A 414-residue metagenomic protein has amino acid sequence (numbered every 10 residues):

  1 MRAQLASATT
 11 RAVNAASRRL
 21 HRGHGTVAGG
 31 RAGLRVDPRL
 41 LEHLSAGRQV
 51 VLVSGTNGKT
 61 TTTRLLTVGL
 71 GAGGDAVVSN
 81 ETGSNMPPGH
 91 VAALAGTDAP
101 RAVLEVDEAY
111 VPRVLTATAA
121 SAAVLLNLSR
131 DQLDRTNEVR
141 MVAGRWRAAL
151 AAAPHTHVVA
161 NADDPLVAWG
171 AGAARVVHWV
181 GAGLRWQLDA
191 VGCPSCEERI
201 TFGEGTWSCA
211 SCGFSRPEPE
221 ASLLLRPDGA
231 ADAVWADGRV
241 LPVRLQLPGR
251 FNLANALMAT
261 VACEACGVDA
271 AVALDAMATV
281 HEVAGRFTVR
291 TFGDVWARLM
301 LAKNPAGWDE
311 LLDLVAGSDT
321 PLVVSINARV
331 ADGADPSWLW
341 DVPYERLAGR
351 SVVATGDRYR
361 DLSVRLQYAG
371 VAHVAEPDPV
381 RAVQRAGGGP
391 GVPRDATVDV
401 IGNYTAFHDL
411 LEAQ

Functional and structural regions predicted by a protein language model:
M1-V27, A46, P194-E197, C209-R216 (+3 more regions): ATP-dependent carboxylate-amine ligase
R2-W179, L188, G192: Phosphate-binding loop of NTP-binding sites
A32, G71, R239, E264 (+1 more regions): Short polybasic/polar patches that bind polyanions
R48, S129-V295: Acidic, Mg2+-coordinating active-site environments of NTP-dependent enzymes
T56, E81-T82, L104-D107, N127-L128 (+10 more regions): Fold-independent oxyanion-binding glycine-rich loops and adjacent beta-strand/coil segments at enzyme active sites
L66, L70, H90-L94, A256-C266 (+1 more regions): Buried hydrophobic packing segments
G73-D75, A152-H155, W235-R239, G387-A396: Intrinsically disordered, low-complexity coil segments
G89, R113-V114, D134-R135, A168-A171 (+6 more regions): Short glycine-/acidic-enriched loop or helix-start segments at secondary-structure transitions that form or flank
